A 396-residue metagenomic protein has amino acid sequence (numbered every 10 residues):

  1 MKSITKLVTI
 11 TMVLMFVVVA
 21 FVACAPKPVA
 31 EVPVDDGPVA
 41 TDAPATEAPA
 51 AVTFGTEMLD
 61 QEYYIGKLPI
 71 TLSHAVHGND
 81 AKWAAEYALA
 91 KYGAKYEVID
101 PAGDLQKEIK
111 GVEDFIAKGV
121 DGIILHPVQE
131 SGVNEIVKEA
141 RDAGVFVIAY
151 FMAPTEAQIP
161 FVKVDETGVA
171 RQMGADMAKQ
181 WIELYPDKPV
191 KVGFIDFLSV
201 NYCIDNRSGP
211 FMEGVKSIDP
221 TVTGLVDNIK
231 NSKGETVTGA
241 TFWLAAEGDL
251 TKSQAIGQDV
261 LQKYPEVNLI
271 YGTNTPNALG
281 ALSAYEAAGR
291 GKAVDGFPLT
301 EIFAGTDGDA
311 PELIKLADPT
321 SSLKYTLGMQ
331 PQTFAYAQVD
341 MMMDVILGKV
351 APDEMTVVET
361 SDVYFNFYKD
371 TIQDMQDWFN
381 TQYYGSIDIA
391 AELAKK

Functional and structural regions predicted by a protein language model:
S3-K6, A25-K396: A residue-level marker of the well-folded mature domains of exported/periplasmic proteins
T5-M15: Sec-dependent signal peptide hydrophobic core
A20-A23: C-terminal motif of bacterial Sec signal peptides marking the signal peptidase cleavage site
